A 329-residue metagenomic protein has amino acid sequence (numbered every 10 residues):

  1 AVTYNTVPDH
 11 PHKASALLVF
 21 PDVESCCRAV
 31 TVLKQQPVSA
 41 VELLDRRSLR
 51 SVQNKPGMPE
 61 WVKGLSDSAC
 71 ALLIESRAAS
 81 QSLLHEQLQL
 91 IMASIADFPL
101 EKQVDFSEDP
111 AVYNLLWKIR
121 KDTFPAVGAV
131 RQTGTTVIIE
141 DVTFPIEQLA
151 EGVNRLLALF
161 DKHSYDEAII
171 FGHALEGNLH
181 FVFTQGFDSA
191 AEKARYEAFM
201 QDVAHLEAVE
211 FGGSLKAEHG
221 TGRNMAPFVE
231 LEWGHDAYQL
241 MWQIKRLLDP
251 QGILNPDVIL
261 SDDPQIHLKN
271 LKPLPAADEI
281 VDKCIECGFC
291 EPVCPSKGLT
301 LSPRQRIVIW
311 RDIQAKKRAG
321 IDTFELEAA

Functional and structural regions predicted by a protein language model:
V2-A198, L206, F211-S214, G222-N224: C-terminal substrate-recognition/cap domain of FAD-linked oxidoreductases
Y4-N5, V32-Q35, H205, V209 (+5 more regions): Short, well-ordered loop/turn and helix-capping segments at boundaries between secondary-structure elements and domains
A126, V130, P227-A276: Activity-critical C-terminal alpha-helical subdomain
F181, H219, D249: Hydrophobic, well-ordered secondary-structure elements that form the walls of internal hydrophobic environments
S214-T221, P256-D257, S296: Short acidic/histidine-rich active-site segments
L260-V281, E291, K297-A329: Ferredoxin-type iron-sulfur electron-transfer modules in oxidoreductases and energy-metabolism complexes
C284: Short Cys/His-rich zinc-binding micro-motifs
